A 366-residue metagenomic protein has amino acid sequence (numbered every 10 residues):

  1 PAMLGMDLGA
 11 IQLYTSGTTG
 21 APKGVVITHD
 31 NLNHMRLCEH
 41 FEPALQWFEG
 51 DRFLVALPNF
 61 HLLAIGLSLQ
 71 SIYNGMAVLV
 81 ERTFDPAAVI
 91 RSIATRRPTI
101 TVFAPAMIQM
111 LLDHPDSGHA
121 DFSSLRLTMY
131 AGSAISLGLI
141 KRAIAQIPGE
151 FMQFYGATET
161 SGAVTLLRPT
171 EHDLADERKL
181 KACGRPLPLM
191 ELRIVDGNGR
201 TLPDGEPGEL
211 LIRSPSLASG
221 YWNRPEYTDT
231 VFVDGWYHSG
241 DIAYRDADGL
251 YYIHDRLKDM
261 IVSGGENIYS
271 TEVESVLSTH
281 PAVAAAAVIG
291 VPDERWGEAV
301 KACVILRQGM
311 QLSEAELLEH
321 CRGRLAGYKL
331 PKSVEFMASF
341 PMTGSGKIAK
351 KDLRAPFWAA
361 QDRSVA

Functional and structural regions predicted by a protein language model:
P1-Y14, A21, Q46-R52, P188-M190: Conserved pre-ATP/AMP-binding loop-to-beta segment of ANL
G9, T15-T18, F53, N59 (+8 more regions): Conserved S/T- and glycine-rich ATP-binding loop of Class I adenylate-forming
N33-R52, F60-I100, H114: Conserved AMP-binding/adenylation subdomain of ANL enzymes
Y73, P98-F103, L112-R178, E191 (+1 more regions): Gly/Ser/Thr-rich phosphate-binding loop
I93-A94, T101, L192, S214 (+6 more regions): AMP-binding/adenylate-forming catalytic core of the ANL superfamily
G132, G156, G184, S214 (+2 more regions): Active-site glycine-centered loops adjacent to acidic/histidine catalytic or metal-binding residues that shape
R185-L189, N198-T230, E266-I268: Conserved ATP/PPi-binding loop(s) of AMP-dependent carboxylate-activating enzymes
A355-A366: Acidic/polar alpha-helix N-cap and adjacent early helical turns within long charge-rich amphipathic helices/linkers
